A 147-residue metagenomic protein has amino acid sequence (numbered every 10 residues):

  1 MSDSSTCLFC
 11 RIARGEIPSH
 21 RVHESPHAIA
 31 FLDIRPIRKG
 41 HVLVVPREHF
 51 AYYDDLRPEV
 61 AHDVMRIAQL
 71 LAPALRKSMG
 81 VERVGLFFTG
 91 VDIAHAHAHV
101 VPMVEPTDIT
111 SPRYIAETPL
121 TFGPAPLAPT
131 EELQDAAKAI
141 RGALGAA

Functional and structural regions predicted by a protein language model:
M1-A147: HIT superfamily nucleotide-processing domains
